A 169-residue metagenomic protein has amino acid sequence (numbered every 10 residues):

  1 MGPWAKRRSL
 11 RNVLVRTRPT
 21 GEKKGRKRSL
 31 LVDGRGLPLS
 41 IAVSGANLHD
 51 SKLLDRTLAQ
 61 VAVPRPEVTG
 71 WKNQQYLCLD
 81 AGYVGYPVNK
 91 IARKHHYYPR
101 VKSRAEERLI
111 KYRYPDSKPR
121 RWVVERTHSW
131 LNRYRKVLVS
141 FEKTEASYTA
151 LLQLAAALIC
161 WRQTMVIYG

Functional and structural regions predicted by a protein language model:
M1-Y98, S103-R104, L151, A155 (+2 more regions): Polybasic low-complexity intrinsically disordered regions
G21, N47, R113-R120: Alpha-helix initiation/capping motif
G36, R65-V68, K111-S117, K136-V139: Low-complexity, flexible helical/coil segments
Y86, K90-I91, D116-G169: Basic, amphipathic alpha-helical segments enriched in Lys/Arg and hydrophobic/aromatic residues
Y97-S117: RNase H-like polynucleotidyl transferase catalytic core
